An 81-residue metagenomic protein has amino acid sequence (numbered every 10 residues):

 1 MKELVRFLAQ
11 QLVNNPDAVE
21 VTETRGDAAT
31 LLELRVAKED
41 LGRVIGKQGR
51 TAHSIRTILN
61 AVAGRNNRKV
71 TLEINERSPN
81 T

Functional and structural regions predicted by a protein language model:
M1-L41, H53-T81: RNA-contacting regions in translation and RNA-metabolism proteins, encompassing KH/S1 modules where present
